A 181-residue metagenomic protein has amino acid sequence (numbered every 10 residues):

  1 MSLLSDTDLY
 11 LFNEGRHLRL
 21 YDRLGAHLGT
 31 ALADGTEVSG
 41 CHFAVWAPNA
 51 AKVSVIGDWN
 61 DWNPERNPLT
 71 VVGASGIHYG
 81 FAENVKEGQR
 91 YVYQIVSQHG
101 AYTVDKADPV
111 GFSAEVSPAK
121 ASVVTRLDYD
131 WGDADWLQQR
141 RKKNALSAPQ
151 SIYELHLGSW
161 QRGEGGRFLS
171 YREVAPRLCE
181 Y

Functional and structural regions predicted by a protein language model:
M1-H42, V72-E154, S159-F168, E173 (+1 more regions): The feature marks proteins involved in alpha-glucan
W46-V53, K86: Short proline/glycine-enriched turn/loop motifs at strand-loop junctions of beta-rich domains
A47, W59, H156: A broadly conserved detector of short glycine/acidic/proline-rich loop/turn motifs that flank catalytic sites and bind
A47-P48, W62-P64, G80: Beta-strand-enriched, solvent-exposed domains that form extended recognition/catalytic surfaces
V53-V55, Y91: Short beta-strand elements bearing conserved aromatic residues within extracellular beta-rich modules
D58-N63, Q98: Change "in extracellular beta-sheet-rich domains … of secreted and cell-surface proteins" to "in beta-sheet-rich domains
P64-G73: Short, surface-exposed loop motifs enriched in S/T, G, D/E and P with embedded aromatic residues
C179-Y181: An active-site-proximal structural segment forming one wall of the substrate-binding cleft that immediately precedes
